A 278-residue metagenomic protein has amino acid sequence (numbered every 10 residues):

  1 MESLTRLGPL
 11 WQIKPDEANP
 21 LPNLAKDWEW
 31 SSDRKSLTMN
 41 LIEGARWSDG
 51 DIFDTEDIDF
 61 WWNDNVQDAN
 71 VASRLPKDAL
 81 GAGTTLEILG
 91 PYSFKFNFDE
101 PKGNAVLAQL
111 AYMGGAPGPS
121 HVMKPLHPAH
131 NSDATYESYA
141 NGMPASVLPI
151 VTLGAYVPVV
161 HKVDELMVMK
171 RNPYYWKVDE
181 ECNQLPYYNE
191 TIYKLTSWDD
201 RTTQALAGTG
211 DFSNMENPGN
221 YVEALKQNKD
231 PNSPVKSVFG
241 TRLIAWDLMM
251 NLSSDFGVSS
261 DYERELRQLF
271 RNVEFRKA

Functional and structural regions predicted by a protein language model:
M1, I13, E17, L21-L24 (+4 more regions): A structural "hinge/loop" feature
M1-S32, N63, V151: N-terminal lobe/hinge region of extracytoplasmic solute-binding protein
L7-P15, G114-P186, E190, D200: Gly/Pro-rich hinge or "lid" segments in bacterial periplasmic/extracellular proteins
P22, K170-P173, S259-A278: Append "and occasionally in soluble cytosolic enzymes with long acidic Gly/Pro-rich linkers
D27-V71, K95, Q204, F256-G257 (+1 more regions): Aromatic- and charge-enriched surface segment that lines or borders ligand/interaction sites
S36, R46, F96, C182-K194: A local structural motif
N40, P76-Y136: Surface-exposed binding/hinge segments that line and control ligand-binding clefts or catalytic entry sites
W61, N65-S73, T85-I88, V159-K170 (+3 more regions): Extracellular/periplasmic solute-recognition and catalytic clefts
